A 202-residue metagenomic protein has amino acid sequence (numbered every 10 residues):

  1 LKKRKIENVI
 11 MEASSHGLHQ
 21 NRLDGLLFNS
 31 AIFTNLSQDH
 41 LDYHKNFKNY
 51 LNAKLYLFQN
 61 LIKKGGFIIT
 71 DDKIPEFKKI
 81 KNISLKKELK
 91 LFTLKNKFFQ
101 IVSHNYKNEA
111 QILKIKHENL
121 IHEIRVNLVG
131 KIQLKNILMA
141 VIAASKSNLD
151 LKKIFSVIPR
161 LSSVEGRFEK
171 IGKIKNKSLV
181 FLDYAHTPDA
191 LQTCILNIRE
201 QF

Functional and structural regions predicted by a protein language model:
K3-A13, H19-Q20, F28-V180, E200: Acidic, Mg2+-coordinating active-site environments of NTP-dependent enzymes
H16-H19, T193-I195: Glycine-rich, charged/polar anion/phosphate-binding loops that engage phosphate groups from diverse ligands
D183: Conserved phosphate/oxyanion-binding catalytic-loop motifs
H186-F202: AMP-binding/adenylate-forming catalytic core of the ANL superfamily
